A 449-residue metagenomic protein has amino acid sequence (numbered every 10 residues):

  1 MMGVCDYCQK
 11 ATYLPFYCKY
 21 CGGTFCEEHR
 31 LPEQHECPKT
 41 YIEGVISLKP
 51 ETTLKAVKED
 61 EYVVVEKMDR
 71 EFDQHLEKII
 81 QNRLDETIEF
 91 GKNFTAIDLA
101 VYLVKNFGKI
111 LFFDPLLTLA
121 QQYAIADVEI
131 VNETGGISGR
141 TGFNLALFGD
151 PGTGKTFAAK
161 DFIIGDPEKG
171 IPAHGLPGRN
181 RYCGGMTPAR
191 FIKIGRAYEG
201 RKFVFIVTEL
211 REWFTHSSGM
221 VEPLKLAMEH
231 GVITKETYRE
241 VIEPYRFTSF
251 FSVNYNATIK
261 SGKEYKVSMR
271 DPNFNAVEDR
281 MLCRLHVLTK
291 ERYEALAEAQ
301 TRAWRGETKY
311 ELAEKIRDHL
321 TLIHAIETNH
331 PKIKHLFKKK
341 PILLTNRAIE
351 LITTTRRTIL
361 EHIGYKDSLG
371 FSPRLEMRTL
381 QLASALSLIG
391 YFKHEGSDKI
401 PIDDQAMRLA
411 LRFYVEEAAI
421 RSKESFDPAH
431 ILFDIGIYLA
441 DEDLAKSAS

Functional and structural regions predicted by a protein language model:
K10-C21: Canonical RING-type zinc finger of E3 ubiquitin-protein ligases
Y20-Y41: Cys/His-coordinated zinc-finger cores
G91-G142: Pre-Walker A (pre-P-loop) alpha-helix and adjacent loop at the N terminus of AAA/AAA+ ATPase modules, a conserved
G136-C183: Walker A/P-loop
E168-V204: Short glycine-rich substrate-engagement loop in P-loop NTPases that contacts/grips substrate
R201-E229, T237, T258-D279, Y293-A295: Conserved AAA+/SF3 P-loop NTPase catalytic/coupling segment centered on the Walker-B
R201-V204, I233, E243-F250: Loop/turn-to-beta-strand initiation segments
E240-F247, N256-L439, A445: Phosphate-sensing "switch" segment of ASCE/P-loop ATPases
